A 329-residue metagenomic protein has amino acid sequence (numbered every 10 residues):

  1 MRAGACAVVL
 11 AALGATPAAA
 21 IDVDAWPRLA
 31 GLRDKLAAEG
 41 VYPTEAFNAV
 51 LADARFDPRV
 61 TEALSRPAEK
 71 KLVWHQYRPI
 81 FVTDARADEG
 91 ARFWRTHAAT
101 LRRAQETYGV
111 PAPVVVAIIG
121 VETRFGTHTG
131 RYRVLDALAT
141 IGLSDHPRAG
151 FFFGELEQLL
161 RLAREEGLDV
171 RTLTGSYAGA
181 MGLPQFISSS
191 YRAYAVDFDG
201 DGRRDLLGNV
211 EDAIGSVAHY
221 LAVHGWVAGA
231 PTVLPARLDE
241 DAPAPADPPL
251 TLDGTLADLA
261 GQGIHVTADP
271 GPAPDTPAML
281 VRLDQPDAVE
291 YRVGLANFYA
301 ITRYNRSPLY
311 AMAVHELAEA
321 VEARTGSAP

Functional and structural regions predicted by a protein language model:
M1, C6-T174, G179, S189-P329: Cell-wall glycan-active module
Q185: Functionally critical loop-and-helix segments that line ligand-binding/catalytic clefts of soluble enzyme domains
